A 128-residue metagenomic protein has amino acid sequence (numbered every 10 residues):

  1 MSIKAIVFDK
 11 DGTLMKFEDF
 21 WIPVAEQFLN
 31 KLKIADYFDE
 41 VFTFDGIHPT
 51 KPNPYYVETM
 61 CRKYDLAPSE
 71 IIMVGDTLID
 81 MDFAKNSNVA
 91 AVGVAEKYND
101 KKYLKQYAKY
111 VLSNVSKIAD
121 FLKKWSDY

Functional and structural regions predicted by a protein language model:
M1, Y64-E70, W125-Y128: Glycine-rich phosphate-binding loop signature in dinucleotide/nucleotide-binding domains
M1-K31: Active-site neighborhood of HAD-like aspartate-dependent phosphohydrolases
D11, D39, K109: Receiver (REC) domain switch/active-site residues of two-component response regulators
L29, I34, D45, M60: Anionic-ligand binding region
Y37-P49: A short, structured active-site edge motif that brings together acidic residues
K51-M81: Conserved Lys-Pro-Asp/Glu-containing loop-to-beta segment of HAD-superfamily phosphomonoesterases, centered on
I72-L112: Acidic, Mg2+-coordinating phosphoryl-transfer loop and its flanking beta/alpha structural elements, shared across
